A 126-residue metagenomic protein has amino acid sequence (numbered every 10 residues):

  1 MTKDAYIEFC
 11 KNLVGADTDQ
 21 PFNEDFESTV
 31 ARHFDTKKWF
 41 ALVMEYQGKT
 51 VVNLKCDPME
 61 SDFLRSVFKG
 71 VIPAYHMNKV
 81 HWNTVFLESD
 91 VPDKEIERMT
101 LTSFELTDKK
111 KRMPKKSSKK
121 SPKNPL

Functional and structural regions predicted by a protein language model:
M1-L126: Charge-dense, helix-prone N-terminal extensions
